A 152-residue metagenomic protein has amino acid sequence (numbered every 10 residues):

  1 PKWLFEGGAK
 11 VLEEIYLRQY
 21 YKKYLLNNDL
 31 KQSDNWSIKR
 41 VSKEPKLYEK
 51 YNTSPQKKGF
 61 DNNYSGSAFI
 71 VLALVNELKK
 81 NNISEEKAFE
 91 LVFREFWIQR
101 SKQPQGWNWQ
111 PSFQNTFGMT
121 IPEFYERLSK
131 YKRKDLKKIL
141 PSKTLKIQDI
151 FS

Functional and structural regions predicted by a protein language model:
P1-I83, F93-Y131, D135-F151: Acidic/His/Gly-enriched intrinsically disordered linker/tail segments that often contain short helix/coil "MoRF-like"
A88-F89: Loop/turn elements at helix/coil->beta-strand transitions in domains of secreted/extracellular proteins
